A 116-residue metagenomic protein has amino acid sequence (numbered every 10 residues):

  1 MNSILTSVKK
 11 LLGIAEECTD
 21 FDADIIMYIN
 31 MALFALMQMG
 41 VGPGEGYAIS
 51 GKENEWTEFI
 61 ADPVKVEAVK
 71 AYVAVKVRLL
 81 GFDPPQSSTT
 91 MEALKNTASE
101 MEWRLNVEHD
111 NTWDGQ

Functional and structural regions predicted by a protein language model:
M1-I14, Q116: Short, intrinsically disordered N-terminal pre-domain segments
I4, D24, Y28, A68-V69 (+1 more regions): Residue-level detector of well-ordered alpha-helical segments, enriched for hydrophobic/aromatic packing positions
K9-D20, M37-G44: Structural recognition of short helix-loop-helix hairpins that underlie histone-fold modules
L12, L36, L80-P84: Generic structural signal for hydrophobic core residues of well-folded globular domains
T19-M39, G51-P63: Amphipathic alpha-helical segments that form the core helices of the histone-fold
A48: Extracellular attachment/recognition segments
W56-Q116: Short loop/turn elements at secondary-structure junctions
